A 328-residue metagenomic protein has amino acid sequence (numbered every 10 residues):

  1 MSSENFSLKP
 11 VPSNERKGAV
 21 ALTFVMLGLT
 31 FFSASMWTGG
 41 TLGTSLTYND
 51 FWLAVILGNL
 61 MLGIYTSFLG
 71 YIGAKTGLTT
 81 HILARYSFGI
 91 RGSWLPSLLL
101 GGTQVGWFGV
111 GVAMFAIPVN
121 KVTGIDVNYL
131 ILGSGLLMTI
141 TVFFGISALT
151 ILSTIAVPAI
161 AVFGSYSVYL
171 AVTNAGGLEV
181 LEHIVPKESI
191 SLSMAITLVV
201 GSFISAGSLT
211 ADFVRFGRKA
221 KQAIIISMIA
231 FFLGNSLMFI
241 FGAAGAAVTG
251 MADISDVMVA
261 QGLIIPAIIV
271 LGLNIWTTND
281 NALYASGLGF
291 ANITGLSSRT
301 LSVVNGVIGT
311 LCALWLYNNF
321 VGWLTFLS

Functional and structural regions predicted by a protein language model:
M1-N49, I190-I196, S208, R215-I225: Membrane-interface "cap" regions at the ends of multi-pass membrane proteins
V11, R16-A19, F144-T154, S205-L233 (+2 more regions): Hydrophobic, small-residue-rich membrane helices and short re-entrant helix-turn-helix hairpins that build
A34-S45, L69-G73, G109-P118, I140-A148 (+5 more regions): Transmembrane helix-loop junctions in multi-pass membrane proteins
T41-A54, P118-I131, S147-A156, I254-P266 (+2 more regions): Transmembrane helix-loop boundary segments of multi-pass membrane transporters
T41-G70, G92-W94, F231-F232: Extracellular loop-to-transmembrane helix junctions
S93-G124, G135, A159, G272-N292: Hydrophobic transmembrane alpha-helices that form the core helical bundles of multi-pass secondary transporters
A116, Y129-S134, M138-A171, P186 (+2 more regions): Membrane-interface loop-to-helix entry segments
I125, P158-V185, A195, V199-F203 (+1 more regions): Hydrophobic alpha-helical segments and their helix-loop junctions in multi-pass secondary transporters
